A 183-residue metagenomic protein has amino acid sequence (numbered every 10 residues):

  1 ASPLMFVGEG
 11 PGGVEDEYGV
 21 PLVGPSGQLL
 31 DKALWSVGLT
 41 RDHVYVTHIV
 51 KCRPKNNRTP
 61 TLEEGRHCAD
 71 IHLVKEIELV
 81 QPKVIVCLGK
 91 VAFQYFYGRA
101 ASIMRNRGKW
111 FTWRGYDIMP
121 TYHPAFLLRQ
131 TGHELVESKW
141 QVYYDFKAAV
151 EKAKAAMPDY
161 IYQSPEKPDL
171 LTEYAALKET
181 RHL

Functional and structural regions predicted by a protein language model:
A1-A156: A polyanion-binding, active-site-adjacent surface
A155-L183: Long, highly charged low-complexity segments
